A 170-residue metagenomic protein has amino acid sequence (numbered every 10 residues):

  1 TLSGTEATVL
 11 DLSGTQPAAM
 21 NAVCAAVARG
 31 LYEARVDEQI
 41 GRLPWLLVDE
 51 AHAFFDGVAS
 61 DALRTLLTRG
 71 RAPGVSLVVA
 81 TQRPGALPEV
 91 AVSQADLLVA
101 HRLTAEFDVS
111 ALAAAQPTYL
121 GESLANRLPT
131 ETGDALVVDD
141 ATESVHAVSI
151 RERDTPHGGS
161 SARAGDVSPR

Functional and structural regions predicted by a protein language model:
T1-G14: ASCE P-loop NTPase motor cores of helicases and related translocases
S3, S93-Q94, T130-T132: Short, solvent-exposed loop/turn segments at the edges of secondary structure
E6, R42-P44, G133: Envelope-exposed proteins and targeting segments
V9-D11, L47, V79, V99-A100 (+2 more regions): Structured core elements
T15-Y119: Conserved P-loop NTPase motor cores
A22, T132-R170: Conserved P-loop NTPase motor module
Y119-T132: Conserved C-terminal "switch" segment of AAA+ ATPases
